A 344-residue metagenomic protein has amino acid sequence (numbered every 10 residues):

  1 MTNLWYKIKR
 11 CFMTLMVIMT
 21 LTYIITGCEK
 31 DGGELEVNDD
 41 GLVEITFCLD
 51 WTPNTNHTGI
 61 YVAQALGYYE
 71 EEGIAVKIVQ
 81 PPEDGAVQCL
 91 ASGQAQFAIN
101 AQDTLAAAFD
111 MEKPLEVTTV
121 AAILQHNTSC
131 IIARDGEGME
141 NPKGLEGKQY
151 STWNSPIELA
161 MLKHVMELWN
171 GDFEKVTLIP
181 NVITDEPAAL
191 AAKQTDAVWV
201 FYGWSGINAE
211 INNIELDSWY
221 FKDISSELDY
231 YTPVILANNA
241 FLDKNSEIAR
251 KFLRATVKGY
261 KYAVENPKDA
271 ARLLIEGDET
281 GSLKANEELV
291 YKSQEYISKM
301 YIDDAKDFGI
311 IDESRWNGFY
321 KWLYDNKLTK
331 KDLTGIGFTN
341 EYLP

Functional and structural regions predicted by a protein language model:
M1-L42: Short, low-complexity disordered leader/linker segments with a strong preference for bacterial N-terminal type II
G33-V182, P187-A189, D196-G203, S218-W219 (+1 more regions): Short, glycine-/small- and polar/acidic-enriched structural segments that line small-molecule recognition paths
I74, I214, L328: Short phosphate-binding/catalytic loops that engage adenosine nucleotides
K77, D84-G85, D223-I224, E287-E295 (+1 more regions): Short linear loop/turn motifs
T104, D185-A189, Q194-T280: Pocket-lining segment of extracytoplasmic ligand-binding domains
V117-T119, L178, A263-L274, L333: Surface-exposed patches in mature extracellular/periplasmic domains of secreted proteins
D243-N326: Secondary-structure end/capping motifs
S314-P344: Conserved C-terminal helix/tail region of periplasmic/extracytoplasmic solute-binding proteins
